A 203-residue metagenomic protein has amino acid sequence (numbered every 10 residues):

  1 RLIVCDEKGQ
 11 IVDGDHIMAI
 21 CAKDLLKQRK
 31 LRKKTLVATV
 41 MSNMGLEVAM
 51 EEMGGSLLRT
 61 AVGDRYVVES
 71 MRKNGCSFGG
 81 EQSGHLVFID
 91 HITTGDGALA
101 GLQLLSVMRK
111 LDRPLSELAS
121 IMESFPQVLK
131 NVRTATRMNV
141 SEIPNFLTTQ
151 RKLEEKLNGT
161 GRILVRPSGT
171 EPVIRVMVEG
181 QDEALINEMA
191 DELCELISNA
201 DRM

Functional and structural regions predicted by a protein language model:
L2-M18, L46-E47: Short Gly/Thr/Asp-enriched flexible loops that form oxyanion-binding sites at enzyme active sites
C5-E7, Q28-M203: Phosphate-binding and adjacent anionic-ligand microenvironments
I11, H16-R32: Structural motif
